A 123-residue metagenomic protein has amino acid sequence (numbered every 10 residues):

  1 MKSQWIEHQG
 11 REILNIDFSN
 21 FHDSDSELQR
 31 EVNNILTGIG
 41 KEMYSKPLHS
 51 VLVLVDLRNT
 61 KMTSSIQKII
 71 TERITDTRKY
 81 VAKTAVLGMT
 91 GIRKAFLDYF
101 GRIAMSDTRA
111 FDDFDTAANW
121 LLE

Functional and structural regions predicted by a protein language model:
M1-E123: Amphipathic, Lys/Arg-enriched alpha-helical "gate/interface" segment within cytosolic domains that mediates
